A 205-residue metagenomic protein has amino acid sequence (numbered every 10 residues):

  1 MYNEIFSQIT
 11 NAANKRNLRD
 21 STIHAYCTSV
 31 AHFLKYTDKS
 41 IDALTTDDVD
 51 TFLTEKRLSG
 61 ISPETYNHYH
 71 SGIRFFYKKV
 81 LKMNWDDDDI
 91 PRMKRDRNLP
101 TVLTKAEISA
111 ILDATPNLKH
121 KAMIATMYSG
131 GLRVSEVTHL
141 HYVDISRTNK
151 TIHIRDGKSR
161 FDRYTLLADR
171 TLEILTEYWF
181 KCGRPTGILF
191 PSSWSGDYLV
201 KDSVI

Functional and structural regions predicted by a protein language model:
M1-I205: Conserved catalytic core of the tyrosine transesterase superfamily
